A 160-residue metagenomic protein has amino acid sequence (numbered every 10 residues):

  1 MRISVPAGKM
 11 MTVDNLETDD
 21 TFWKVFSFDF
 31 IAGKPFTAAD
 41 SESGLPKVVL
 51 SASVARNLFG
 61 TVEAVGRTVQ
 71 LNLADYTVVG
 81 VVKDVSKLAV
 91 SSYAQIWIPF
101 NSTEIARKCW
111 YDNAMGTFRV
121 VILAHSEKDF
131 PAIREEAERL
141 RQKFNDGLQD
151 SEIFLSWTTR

Functional and structural regions predicted by a protein language model:
M1-I3, A7-K9, M115-R119: Membrane-proximal extracellular/periplasmic loop immediately following the first transmembrane helix
S4-V5, T12, F36, Y111: Hydrophobic alpha-helical segments, principally membrane-spanning helices and signal/leader peptides
V5-F22, F26-D29: Long, compositionally biased stretches
D20-P35, P46-R160: Mid-to-C-terminal secondary-structure elements that act as membrane-proximal/extracytoplasmic interface segments
D40-S43: Glycine-rich loop motifs involved in handling phospho/adenylate chemistry
